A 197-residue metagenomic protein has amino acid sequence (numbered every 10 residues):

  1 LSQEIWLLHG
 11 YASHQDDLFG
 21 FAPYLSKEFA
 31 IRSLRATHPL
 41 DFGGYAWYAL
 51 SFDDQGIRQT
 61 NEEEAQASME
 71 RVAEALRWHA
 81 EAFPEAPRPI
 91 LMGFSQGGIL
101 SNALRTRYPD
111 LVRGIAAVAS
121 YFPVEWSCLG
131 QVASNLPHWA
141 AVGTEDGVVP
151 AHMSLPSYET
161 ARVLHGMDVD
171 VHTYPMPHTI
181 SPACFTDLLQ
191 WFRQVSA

Functional and structural regions predicted by a protein language model:
S2-P84: Serine-hydrolase catalytic machinery in alpha/beta-hydrolase-like enzymes
F83-G93: Alpha/beta-hydrolase fold nucleophile elbow
G93-G97, S101: Gly/Ala-rich beta-loop-alpha elbow adjacent to hydrolase catalytic centers
L100-L104, W126: Hydrolases whose catalytic domains are alpha/beta-hydrolase-1, hotdog thioesterase, or metallo-beta-lactamase-like
D110-F122: A conserved short beta-strand
W139-V142, D146: Short beta-strand/loop motif that positions the catalytic acidic residue of the alpha/beta-hydrolase fold
G147-M153: Conserved alpha/beta-hydrolase "acid-adjacent" motif
L155-A197: C-terminal catalytic histidine-bearing segment of alpha/beta-hydrolase fold enzymes
